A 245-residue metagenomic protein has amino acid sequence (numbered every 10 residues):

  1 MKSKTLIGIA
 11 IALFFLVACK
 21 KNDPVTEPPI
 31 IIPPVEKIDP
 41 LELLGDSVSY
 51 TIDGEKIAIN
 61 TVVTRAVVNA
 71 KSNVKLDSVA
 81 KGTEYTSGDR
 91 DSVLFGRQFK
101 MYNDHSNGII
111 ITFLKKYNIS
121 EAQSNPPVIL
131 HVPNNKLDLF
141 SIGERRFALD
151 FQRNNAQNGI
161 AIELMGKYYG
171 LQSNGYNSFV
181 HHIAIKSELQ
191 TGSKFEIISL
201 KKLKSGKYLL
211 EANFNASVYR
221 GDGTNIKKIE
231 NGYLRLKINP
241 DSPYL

Functional and structural regions predicted by a protein language model:
M1-T5, K20-K21: Positively charged n-region of N-terminal signal peptides that target proteins for export
I7-A10: Sec-dependent N-terminal signal peptides
F15-A18: C-terminal motif of bacterial Sec signal peptides marking the signal peptidase cleavage site
D23-P40: Short, low-complexity, disordered segments immediately C-terminal to signal peptides in bacterial exported proteins
L43-G45, G54, I59, A212-F214 (+1 more regions): Extended beta-sheet lipid-handling architectures
V48, K56-I59, T64-K204: Surface-exposed helix/loop patches within compact recognition domains
Y50, E55-I57, D241-Y244: N-terminal segment immediately downstream of the Sec signal-peptide cleavage site in secreted/extracellular proteins
S193-L245: C-terminal or internal capping secondary-structure element at the end of a domain, subdomain, or sheet
